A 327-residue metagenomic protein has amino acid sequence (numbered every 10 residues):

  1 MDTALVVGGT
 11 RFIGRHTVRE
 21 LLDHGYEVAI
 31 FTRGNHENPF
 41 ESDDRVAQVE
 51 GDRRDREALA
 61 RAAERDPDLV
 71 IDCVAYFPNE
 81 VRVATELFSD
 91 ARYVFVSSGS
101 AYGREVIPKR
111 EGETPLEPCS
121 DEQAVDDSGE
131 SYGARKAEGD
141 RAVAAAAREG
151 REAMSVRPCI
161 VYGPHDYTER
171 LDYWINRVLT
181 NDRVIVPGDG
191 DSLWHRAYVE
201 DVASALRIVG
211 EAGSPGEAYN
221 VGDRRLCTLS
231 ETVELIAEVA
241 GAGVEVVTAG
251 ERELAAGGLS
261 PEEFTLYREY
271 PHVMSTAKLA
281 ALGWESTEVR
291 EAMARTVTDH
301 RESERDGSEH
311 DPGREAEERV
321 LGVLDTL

Functional and structural regions predicted by a protein language model:
A4-H24: N-terminal Rossmann NAD(P)H-binding glycine-rich loop of SDR-like oxidoreductase domains
E37-F40, R45-A91, F95: NAD(P)H-binding glycine-rich loop region in Rossmannoid oxidoreductase-like domains and their noncatalytic homologs
V83-A137: Conserved Rossmann-fold NAD(P)-dependent oxidoreductase catalytic core, especially the SDR/UDP-sugar
E122-M154, R170: Active-site Tyr-X1-5-Lys
E149-S155, C159-L193, I236: NAD(P)-dependent short-chain dehydrogenase/reductase
I175-I185, S192-C227, E234: Alpha-helical substrate-binding/gating segment
V209-F264, E304-L327: Mid/C-terminal beta-alpha module of Rossmann-like enzyme folds, strongest in SDR-family dehydrogenases/epimerases
T265-L327: C-terminal amphipathic/interface module of NAD(P)-dependent oxidoreductases and related NAD-binding regulators
